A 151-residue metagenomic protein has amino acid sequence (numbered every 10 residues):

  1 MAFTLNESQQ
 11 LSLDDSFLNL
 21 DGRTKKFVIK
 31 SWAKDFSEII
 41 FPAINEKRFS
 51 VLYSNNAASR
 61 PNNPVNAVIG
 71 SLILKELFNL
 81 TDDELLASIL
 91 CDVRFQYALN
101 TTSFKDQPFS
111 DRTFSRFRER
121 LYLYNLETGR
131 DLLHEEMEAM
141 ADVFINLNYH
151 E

Functional and structural regions predicted by a protein language model:
M1-P42: Charged, often Cys/His-bearing segments associated with DNA-binding zinc-finger transcription factors
I29-G70, L77: Basic, short loop/linker segments at the boundary and entry of helix-turn-helix/winged-helix-like folds
S71-K75, I89, F117-R118: Buried hydrophobic packing segments
F78-L86: Alpha-helix boundary/capping segments in eukaryotic regulatory proteins
L85-Y97: DNA-recognition alpha helix
L99-K105: Active-site helix/loop module of the DD-peptidase/beta-lactamase fold, centered on the serine-lysine SxxK catalytic
K105-E151: Active-site- or DNA-interface-adjacent structural scaffold in DNA-acting proteins
